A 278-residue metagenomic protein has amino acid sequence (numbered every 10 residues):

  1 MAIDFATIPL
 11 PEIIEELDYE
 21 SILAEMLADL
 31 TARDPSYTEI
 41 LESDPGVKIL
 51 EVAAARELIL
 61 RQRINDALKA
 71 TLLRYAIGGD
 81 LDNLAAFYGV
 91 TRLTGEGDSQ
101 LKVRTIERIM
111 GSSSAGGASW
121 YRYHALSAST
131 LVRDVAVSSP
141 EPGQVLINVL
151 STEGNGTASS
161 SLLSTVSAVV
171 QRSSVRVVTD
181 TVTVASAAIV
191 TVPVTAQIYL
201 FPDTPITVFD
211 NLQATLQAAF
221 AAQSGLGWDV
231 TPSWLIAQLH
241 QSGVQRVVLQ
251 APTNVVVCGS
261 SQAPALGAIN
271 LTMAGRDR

Functional and structural regions predicted by a protein language model:
M1-A115, R122, T204-N211, T215-R278: N-terminal polar alpha-helical/low-complexity "assembly arms" that mediate subunit docking, oligomerization
M110-L226: Carbohydrate-recognition loop of C-type lectin domains
